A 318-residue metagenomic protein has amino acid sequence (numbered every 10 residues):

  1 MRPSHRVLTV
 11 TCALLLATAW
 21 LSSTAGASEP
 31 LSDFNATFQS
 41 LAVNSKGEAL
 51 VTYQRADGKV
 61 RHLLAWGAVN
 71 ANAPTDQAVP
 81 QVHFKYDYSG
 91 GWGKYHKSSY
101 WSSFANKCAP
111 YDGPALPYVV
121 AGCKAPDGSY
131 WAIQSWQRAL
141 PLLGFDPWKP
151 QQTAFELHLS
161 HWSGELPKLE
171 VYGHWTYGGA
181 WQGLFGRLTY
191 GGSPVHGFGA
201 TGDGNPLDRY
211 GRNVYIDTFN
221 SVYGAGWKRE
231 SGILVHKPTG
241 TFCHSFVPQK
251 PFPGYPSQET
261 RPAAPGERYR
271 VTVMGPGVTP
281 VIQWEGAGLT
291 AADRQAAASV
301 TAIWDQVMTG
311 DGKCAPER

Functional and structural regions predicted by a protein language model:
M1-T11: Bacterial N-terminal signal peptides that target proteins for export
T11-C12, W20: N-terminal export/targeting leaders of redox proteins
L16-A17, V51: Membrane-embedded alpha-helical segments in integral membrane proteins
A17-A25: C-terminal segment of classical bacterial N-terminal signal peptides
G26-R318: Extracellular, repeat-based ectodomains that mediate carbohydrate processing or recognition
